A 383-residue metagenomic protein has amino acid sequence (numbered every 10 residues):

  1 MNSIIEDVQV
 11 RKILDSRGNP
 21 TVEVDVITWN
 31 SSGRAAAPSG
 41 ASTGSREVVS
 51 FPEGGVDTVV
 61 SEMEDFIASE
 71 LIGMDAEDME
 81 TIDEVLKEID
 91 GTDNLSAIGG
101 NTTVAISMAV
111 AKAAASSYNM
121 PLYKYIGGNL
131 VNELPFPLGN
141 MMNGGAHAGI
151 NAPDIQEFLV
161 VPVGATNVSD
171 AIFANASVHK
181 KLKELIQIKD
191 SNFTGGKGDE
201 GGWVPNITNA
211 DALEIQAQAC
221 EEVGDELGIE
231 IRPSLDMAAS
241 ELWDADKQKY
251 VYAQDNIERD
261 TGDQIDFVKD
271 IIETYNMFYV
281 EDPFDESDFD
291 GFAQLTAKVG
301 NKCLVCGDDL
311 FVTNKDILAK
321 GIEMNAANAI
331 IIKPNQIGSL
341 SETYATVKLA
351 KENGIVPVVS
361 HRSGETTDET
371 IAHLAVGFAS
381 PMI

Functional and structural regions predicted by a protein language model:
M1-T21: Short, Gly/Pro- and small/polar-rich lid/capping loops
K12, V22-S39, G139-P162, Q218 (+3 more regions): Short beta-strand elements
D15-S16, G91-M108, P137-I150, K197-G198: Glycine/serine-rich anion-binding loops at beta->alpha junctions that coordinate negatively charged ligand groups
W29-S31, D65-A76, K87-G91, A115-S116 (+12 more regions): Generic secondary-structure signature for well-ordered alpha-helical cores
P38-M120, I172: Metal- or metallocofactor-binding catalytic centers and their adjacent structured scaffolds across diverse enzyme
N132-G198: Mobile "lid/hinge" segments at catalytic clefts and subdomain interfaces of large enzymes
S191-F193, A210-I383: Catalytic core of soluble alpha/beta enzymes
